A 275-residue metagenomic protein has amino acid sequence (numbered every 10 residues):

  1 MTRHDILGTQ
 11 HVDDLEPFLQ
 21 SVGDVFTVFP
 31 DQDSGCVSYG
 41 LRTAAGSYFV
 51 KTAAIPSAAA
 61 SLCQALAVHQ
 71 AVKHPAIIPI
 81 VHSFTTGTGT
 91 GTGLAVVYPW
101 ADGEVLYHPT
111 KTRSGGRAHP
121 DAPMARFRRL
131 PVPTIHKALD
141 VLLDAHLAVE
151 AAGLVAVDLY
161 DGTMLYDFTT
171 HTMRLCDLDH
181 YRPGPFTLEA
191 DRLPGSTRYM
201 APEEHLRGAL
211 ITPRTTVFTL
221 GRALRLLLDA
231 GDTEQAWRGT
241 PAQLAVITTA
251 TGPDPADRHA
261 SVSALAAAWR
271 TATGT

Functional and structural regions predicted by a protein language model:
M1-F26: Juxta-kinase regulatory segment immediately upstream of eukaryotic protein kinase catalytic domains
F26-A67: ATP-binding glycine-rich loop module of kinase domains
A67-A76: Structural motif at the C-terminus of the N-lobe alphaC helix and the adjacent alphaC-beta4 loop of the Hanks-type
P79-L94: Short beta-strand micro-motifs within the conserved protein kinase catalytic domain, predominantly in the N-lobe
G91-V105: Conserved short submotifs of the Hanks-type protein kinase catalytic core that shape the nucleotide-binding pocket
A138-L139: Activation segment signature within eukaryotic-like protein kinase domains
H146-Y166: Catalytic-loop of the protein kinase fold
E189-E204: Conserved activation segment of eukaryotic-like protein kinases, specifically the C-terminal portion of the activation
